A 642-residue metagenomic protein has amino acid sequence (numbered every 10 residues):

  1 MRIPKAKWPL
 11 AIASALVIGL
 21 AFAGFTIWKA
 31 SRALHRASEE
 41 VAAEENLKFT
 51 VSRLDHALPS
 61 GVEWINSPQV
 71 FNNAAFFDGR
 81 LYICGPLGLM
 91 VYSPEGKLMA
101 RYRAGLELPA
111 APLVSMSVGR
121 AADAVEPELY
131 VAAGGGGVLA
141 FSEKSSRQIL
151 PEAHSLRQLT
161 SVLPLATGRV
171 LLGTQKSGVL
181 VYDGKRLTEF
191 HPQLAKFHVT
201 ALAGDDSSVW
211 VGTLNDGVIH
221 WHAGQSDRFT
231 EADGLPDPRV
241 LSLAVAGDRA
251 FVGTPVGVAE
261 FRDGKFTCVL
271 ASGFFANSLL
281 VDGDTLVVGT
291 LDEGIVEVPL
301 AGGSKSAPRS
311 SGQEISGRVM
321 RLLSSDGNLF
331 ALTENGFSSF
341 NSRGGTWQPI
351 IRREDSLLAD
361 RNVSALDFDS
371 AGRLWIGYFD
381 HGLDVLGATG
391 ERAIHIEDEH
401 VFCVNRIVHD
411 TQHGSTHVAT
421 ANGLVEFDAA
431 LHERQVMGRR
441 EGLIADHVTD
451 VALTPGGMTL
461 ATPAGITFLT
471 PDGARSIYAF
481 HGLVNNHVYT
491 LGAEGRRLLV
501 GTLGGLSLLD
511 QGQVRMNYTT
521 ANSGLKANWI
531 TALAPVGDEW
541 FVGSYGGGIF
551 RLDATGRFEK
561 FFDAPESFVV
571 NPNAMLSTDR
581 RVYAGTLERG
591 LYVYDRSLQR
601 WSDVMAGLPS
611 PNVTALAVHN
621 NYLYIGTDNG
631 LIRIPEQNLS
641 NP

Functional and structural regions predicted by a protein language model:
R2-V17: N-terminal Sec-pathway targeting helices
S14-W28: Hydrophobic alpha-helical membrane-insertion segments, chiefly the h-region of N-terminal signal peptides
A30-A42, T50-F77, R101-D123, L150-T167 (+12 more regions): Short coil-to-beta transitions that initiate beta-strands within beta-rich domains
R80-I83, E128-V131, V170-L171, V209-W210 (+10 more regions): Conserved beta-propeller blade signature
L87-M90, G134-V138, Q175-V179, L214-V218 (+10 more regions): Loop/turn residues immediately N-terminal
S93-K97, F141-S145, Y182-R186, W221-Q225 (+10 more regions): Short loop/turn segments that connect beta-strands within beta-propeller blades
P611-P642: Blade-level signature of beta-propeller repeat domains, shared across WD40, Kelch, NHL, RCC1 and BNR/Asp-box propellers
